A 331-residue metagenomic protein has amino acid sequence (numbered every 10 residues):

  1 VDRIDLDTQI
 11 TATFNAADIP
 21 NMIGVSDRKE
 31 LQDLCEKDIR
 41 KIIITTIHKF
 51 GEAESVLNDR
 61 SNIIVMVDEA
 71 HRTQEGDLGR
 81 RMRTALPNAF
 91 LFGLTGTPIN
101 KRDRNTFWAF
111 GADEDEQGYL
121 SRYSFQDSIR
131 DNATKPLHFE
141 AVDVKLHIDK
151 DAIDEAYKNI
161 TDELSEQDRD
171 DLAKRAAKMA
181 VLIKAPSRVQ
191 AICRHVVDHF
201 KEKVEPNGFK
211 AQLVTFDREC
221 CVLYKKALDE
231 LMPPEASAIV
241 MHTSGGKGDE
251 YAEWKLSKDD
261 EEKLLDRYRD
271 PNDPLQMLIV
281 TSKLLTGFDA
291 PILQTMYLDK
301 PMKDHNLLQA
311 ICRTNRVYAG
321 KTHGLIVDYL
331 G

Functional and structural regions predicted by a protein language model:
I4-R28, A227-P234: Conserved helix-turn-beta segment of the N-terminal RecA-like "Helicase ATP-binding" lobe in SF1/SF2 helicases
F14-V56: Inter-Walker segment of RecA-like/P-loop motor cores
R40-R81, D259-L265, V280-S282: Conserved RecA-like ASCE ATPase "motif II neighborhood" in helicase/translocase motors
E52-S55, I279-L293, R313-V317: SF2 helicase motor core recognition
H71-T73, A85-R102, N132: Conserved helicase ATPase motor motifs in RecA-like P-loop NTPase domains
R104-G208, K225-K226, E230: Interdomain helical connector at the RecA1-RecA2 junction of SF1/SF2 helicase-like NTPases
R175-V280: Conserved C-terminal RecA-like helicase domain
L307, R313-G331: Conserved segment of the helicase C-terminal RecA-like domain
